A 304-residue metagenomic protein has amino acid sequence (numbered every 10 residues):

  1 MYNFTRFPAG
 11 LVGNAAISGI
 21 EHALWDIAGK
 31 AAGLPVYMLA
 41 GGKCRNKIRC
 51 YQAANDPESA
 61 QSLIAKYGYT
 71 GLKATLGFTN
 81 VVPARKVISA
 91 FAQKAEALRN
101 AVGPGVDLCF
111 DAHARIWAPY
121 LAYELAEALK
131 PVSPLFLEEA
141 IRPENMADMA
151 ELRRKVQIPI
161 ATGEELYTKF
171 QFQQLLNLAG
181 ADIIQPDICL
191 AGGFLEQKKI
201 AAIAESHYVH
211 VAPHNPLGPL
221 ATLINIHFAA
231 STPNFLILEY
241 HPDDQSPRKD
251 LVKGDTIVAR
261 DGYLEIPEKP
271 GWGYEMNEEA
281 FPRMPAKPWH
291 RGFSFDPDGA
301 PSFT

Functional and structural regions predicted by a protein language model:
M1-C109, R115, Y120-P131, D250-T304: N-terminal capping/lid subdomain adjacent to the active-site entrance of alpha/beta enzymes
L11-N14, E139, N215: Periplasmic-binding protein-like
N46-A53, T70-A74, V106-A112, L137-E138 (+4 more regions): Hydrophobic faces of well-ordered beta-strands that scaffold small-molecule active sites in alpha/beta enzyme cores
D56, R115-I116, R142, E165-T168: Short glycine-enriched loops at secondary-structure junctions
E127, S133, E144-E275: Shared catalytic-loop signature of beta/alpha-barrel
E138-A150, F293-T304: Repeat-unit-sized solenoid/scaffold elements
